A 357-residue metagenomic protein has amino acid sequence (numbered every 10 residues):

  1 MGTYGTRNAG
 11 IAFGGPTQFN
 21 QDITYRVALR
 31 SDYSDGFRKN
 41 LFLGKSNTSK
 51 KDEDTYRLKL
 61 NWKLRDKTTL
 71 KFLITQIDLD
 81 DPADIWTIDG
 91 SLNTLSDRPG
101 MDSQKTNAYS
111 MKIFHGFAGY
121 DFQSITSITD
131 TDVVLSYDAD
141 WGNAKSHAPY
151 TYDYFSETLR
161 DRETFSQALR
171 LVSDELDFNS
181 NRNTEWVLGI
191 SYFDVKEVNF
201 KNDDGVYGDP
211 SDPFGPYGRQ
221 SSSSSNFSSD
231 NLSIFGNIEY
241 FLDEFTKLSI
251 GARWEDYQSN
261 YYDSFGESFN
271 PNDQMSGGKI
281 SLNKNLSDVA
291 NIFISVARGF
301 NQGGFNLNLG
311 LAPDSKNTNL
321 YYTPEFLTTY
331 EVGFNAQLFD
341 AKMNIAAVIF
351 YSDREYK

Functional and structural regions predicted by a protein language model:
M1-T3, S46-D52, P99-K105, E157-E163 (+3 more regions): Replace "Gram-negative outer membrane beta-barrel proteins" with "bacterial and organellar outer membrane beta-barrel
G2-S34, R38-D81, K105-N107, M111 (+7 more regions): Transmembrane beta-barrel wall of Gram-negative outer-membrane proteins
Y4, D32-G36, E53, I77-A83 (+9 more regions): Structural signature of outer-membrane beta-barrel domains
N20-K39, E53-T55, D84, D121-T164 (+5 more regions): Surface-exposed extracellular loop regions of Gram-negative outer-membrane beta-barrel proteins
F37-G44, A83-G90, L135-G142, V198-Y207 (+3 more regions): Outer-membrane beta-barrel translocator domains and adjoining extracellular loop/strand segments of Gram-negative
L41-N47, W186-S287, Q302, N317: Signature of Gram-negative outer-membrane beta-barrel scaffolds
T69, L73-A108, S146, T151-Y152 (+3 more regions): Flexible loop and strand-edge segments within Gram-negative outer membrane beta-barrel domains
K112-A139, N285, N291-A297, Y321-K357: Membrane-embedded beta-barrel scaffold of Gram-negative outer-membrane proteins
